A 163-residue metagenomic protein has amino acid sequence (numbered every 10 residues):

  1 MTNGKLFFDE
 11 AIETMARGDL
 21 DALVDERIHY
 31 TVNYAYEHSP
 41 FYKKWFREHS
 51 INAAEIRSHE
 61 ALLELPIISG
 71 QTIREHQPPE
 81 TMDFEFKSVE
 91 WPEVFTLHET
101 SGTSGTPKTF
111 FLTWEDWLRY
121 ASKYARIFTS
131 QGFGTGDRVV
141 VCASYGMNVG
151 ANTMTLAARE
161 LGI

Functional and structural regions predicted by a protein language model:
M1-E99, S104-S130, T135: Nucleotide 5′-phosphate-binding alpha/beta core
T109, G162-I163: Short beta-strand->loop structural element characteristic of the AMP-binding/adenylate-forming
T129-L161: Conserved AMP-binding loop of ANL adenylate-forming enzymes
